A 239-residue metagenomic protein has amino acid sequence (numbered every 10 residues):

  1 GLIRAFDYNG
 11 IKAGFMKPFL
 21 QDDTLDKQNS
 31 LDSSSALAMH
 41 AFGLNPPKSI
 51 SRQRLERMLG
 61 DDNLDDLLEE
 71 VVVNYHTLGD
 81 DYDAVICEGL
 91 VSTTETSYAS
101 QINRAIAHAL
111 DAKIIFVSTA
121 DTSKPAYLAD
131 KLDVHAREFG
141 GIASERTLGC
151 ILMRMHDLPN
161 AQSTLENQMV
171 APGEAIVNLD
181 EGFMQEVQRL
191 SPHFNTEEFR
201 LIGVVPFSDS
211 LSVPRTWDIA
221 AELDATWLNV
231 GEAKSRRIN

Functional and structural regions predicted by a protein language model:
G1-N239: Flexible phosphate-sensing "switch/lid" loops adjacent to ATP/NTP-binding sites across phosphate-transfer
